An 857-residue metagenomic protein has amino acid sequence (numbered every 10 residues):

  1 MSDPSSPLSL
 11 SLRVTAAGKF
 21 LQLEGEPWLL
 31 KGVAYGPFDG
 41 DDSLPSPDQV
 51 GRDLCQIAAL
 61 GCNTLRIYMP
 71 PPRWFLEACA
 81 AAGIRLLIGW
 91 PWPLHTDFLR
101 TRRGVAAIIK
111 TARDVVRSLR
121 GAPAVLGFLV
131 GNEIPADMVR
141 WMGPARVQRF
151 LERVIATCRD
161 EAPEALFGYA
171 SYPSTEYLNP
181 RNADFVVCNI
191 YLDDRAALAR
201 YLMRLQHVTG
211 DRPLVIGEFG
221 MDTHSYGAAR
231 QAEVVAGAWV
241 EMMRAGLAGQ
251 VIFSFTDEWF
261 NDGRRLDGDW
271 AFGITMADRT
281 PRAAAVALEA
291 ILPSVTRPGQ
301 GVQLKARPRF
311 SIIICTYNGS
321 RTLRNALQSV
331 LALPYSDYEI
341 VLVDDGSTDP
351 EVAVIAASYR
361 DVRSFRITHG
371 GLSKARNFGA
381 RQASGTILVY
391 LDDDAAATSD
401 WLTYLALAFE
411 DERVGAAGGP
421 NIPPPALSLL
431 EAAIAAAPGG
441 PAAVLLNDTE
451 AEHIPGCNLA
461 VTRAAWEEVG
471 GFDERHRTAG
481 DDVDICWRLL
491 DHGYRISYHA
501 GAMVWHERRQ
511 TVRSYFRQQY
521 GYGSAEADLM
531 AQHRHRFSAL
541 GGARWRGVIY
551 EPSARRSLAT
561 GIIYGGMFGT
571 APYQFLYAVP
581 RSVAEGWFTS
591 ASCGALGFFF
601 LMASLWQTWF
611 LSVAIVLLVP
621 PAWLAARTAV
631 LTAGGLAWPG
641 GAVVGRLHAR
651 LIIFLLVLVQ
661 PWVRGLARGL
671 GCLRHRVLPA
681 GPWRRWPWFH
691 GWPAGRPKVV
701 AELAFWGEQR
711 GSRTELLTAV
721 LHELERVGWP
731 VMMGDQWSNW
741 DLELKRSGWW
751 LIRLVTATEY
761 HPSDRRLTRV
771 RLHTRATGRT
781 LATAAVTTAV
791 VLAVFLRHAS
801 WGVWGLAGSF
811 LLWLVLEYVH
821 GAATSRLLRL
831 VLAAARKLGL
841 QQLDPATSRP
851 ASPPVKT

Functional and structural regions predicted by a protein language model:
F20-A183: Active-site mouth of glycoside hydrolases
R140, A145-A245: Extracellular glycoside hydrolase catalytic/binding regions
F253-Q303: Aromatic-rich peripheral "rim/lid" segments of glycoside hydrolase catalytic domains that contact and position glycan
Q328-R366: Acidic donor-binding segment of Leloir-type glycosyltransferases
V352, I367-A383, Y404, L445 (+2 more regions): Glycine-rich, basic loop-to-helix element that forms the pyrophosphate-binding segment of sugar-nucleotide handling
L388: Short aromatic/hydrophobic "clamp" motif used to bind/position activated sugar donors
D400-E431, R495, E507: Conserved donor NDP-sugar-binding/catalytic core segment of glycosyltransferases
P423-P424, A442-A464, E468, R475-T478 (+1 more regions): A recurrent flexible, glycine/aromatic-enriched loop bordering the glycosyltransferase active site that acts as
